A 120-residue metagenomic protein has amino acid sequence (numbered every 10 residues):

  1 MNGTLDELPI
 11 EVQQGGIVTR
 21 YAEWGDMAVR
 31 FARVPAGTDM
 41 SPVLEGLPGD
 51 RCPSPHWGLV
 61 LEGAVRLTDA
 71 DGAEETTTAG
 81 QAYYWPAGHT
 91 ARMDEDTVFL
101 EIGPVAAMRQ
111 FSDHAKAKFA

Functional and structural regions predicted by a protein language model:
M1-P42, L47-G49, K116, A120: A short, N-terminal "cap"/entry segment at the start of jelly-roll beta-barrel domains of the cupin/DSBH fold
Q14-G16, R51, T77, W85: Residues that act as N-cap/strand-start positions at coil-to-secondary-structure junctions
R20, W57, T90: Short, surface-exposed charged micro-motifs
M27, A87-S112: Ligand-binding loop in jelly-roll beta-barrel domains
R30-A32, G58, L100: Conserved hydrophobic/aromatic positions in well-ordered beta-strands
S41-V43, T77-A79, Q110-D113: A short, polar/proline- and glycine-enriched secondary-structure boundary/capping micro-motif
D50-L67: Short, conserved beta-strand element in jelly-roll/cupin
D69-G88: Short acidic-glycine-tyrosine-enriched beta hairpin
